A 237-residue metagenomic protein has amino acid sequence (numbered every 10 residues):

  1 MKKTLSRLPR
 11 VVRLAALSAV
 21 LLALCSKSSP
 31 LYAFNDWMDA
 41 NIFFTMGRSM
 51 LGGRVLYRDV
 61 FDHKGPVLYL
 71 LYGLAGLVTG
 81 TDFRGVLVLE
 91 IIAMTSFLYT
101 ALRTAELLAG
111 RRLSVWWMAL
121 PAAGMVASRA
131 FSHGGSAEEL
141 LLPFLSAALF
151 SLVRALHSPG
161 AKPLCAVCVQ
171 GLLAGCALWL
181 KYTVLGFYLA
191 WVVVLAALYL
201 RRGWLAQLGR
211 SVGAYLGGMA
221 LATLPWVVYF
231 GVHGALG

Functional and structural regions predicted by a protein language model:
M1-K3, F187-A220: Perimembrane helix-loop-helix junctions
S26, S211-G237: Membrane-lumen/periplasm interface segments of specific transmembrane helices in polyprenyl phosphate-linked
P66, L70, T79-Y99: Loop-to-helix entry region of an early transmembrane alpha helix in multi-pass inner-membrane enzymes
V88-G110, A147, S151: Transmembrane-helix motifs of polytopic, lipid-linked glycan transferases
A101-V126, L142-P143, P159-C165: Transmembrane-helix signature of polytopic, membrane-embedded enzymes that assemble or transfer cell-envelope glycans
A130-L140: Short acidic/glycine- and proline-prone juxtamembrane loop motifs at membrane-interface regions of multi-pass membrane
A148-V169, A196, R201-R202: Membrane-interface transmembrane helices that cradle and orient dolichyl/undecaprenyl
L164-Y182, Y188-V193, G217, L221: Membrane-interface alpha helices of multi-pass inner-membrane proteins
